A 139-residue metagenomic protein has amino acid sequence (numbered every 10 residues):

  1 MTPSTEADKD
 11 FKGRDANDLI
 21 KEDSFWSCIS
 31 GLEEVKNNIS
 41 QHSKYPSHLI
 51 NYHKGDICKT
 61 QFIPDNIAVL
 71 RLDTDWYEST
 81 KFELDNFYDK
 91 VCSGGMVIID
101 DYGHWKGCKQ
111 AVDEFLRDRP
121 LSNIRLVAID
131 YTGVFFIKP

Functional and structural regions predicted by a protein language model:
M1-P139: S-adenosylmethionine/decaboxylated-SAM
